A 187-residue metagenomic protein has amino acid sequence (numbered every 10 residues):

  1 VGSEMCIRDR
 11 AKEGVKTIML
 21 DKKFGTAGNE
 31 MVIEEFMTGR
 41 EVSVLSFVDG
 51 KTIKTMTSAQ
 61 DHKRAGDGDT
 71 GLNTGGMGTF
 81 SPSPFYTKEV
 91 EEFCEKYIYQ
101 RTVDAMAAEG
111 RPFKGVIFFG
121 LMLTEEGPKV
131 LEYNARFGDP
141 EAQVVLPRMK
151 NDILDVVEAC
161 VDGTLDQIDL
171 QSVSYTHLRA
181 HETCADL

Functional and structural regions predicted by a protein language model:
V1-I7, H177-T183, L187: Short, small-residue-biased leader/transition segments that mark boundaries at the very start of proteins
G2, T74, K150: ATP/adenylate-binding site constellation spanning eukaryotic-like Ser/Thr protein kinases, ABC-transporter
R8-Q143: Internal nucleotide-binding/catalytic subdomain
K23, A107, K150, E158-D162: Generic short alpha-helical segment signal, independent of protein family or function, capturing local helix propensity
K88, A142-A159: Gly/Ser/Thr-rich active-site loops/lids in small-molecule metabolic enzymes that frequently grip phosphoryl groups
K114, V156, L165-I168: Acidic/polar loop patches that form or flank catalytic/metal-binding clefts of enzymes that bind anionic ligands
V161-R179, A185: A glycine-rich beta-turn/hairpin centered on an aromatic-Pro dipeptide
